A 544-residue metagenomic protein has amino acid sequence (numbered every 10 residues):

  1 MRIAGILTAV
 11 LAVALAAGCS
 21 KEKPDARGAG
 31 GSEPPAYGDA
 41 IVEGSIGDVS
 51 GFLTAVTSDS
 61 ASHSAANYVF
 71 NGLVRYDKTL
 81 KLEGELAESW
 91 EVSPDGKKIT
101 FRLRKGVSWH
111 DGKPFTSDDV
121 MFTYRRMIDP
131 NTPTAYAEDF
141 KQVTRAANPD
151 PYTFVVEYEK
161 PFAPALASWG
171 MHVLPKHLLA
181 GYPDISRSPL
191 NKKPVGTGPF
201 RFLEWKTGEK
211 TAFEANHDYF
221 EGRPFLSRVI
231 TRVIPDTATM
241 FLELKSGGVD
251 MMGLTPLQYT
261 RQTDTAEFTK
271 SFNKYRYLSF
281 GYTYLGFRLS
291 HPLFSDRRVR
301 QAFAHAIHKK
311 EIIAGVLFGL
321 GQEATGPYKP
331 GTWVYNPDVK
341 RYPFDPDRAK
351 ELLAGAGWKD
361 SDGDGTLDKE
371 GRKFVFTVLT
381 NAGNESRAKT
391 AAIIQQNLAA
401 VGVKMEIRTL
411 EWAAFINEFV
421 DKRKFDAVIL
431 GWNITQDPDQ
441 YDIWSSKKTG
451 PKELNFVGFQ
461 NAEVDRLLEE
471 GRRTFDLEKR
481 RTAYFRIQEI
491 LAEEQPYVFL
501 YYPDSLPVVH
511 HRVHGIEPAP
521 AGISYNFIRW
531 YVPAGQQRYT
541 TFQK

Functional and structural regions predicted by a protein language model:
K23-D25, M127, R145-A147, L203-A212 (+4 more regions): Extracellular/periplasmic solute-recognition and catalytic clefts
S32, K206, A306-K340, D345 (+2 more regions): Detector for C-terminal structural segments
G44-P94, R125, T132, V195 (+1 more regions): N-terminal lobe/hinge region of extracytoplasmic solute-binding protein
E88-P133, V155, E243, L293: Aromatic- and charge-enriched surface segment that lines or borders ligand/interaction sites
E91, R102, A137-A180: Surface-exposed binding/hinge segments that line and control ligand-binding clefts or catalytic entry sites
T116-T123, P151-E157, G198-P199, L226-R228 (+5 more regions): Alpha-helical secondary-structure segments
G170-P224, R228, A238, P346-E351 (+1 more regions): Gly/Pro-rich hinge or "lid" segments in bacterial periplasmic/extracellular proteins
S188, N216-Q262, T390-Q395, K404-E406 (+1 more regions): Ligand-site clamp/hinge motif
